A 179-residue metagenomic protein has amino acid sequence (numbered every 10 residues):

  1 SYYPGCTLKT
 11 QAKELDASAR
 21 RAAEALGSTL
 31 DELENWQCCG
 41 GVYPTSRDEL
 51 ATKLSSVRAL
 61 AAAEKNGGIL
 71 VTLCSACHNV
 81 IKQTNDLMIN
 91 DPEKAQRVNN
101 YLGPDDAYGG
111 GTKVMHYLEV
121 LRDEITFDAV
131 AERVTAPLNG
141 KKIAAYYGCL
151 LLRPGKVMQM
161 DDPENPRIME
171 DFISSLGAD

Functional and structural regions predicted by a protein language model:
S1-D179: Iron-sulfur cluster-binding electron-transfer modules in prokaryotic oxidoreductases
